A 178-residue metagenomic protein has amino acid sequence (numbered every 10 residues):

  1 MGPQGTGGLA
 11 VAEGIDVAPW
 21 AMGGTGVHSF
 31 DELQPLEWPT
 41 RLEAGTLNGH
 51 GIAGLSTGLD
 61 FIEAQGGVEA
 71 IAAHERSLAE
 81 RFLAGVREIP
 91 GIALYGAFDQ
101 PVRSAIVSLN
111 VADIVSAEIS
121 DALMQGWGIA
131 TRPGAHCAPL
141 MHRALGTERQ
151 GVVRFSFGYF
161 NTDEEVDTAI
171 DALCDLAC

Functional and structural regions predicted by a protein language model:
M1-C178: Pyridoxal 5′-phosphate
